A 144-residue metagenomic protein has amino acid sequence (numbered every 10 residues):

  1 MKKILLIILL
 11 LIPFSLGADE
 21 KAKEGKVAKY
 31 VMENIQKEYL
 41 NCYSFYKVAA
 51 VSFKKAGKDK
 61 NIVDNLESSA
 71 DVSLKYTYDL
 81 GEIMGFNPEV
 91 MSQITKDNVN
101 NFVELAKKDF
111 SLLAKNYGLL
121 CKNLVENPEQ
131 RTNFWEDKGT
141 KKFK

Functional and structural regions predicted by a protein language model:
I4-S15: Sec-dependent N-terminal signal peptides
P13, Y46-K47, V125: Generic short alpha-helical hydrophobic face used as a protein-protein interaction/packing hotspot
F14, V51-S52, Q130: A generic secondary-structure boundary signal that marks alpha-helix termini
A18-K26: Cleaved targeting-peptide boundary
A28-G85: Short N-proximal segments of mature Sec-exported proteins
N65-K144: Compact alpha-helical subdomains of small soluble proteins
